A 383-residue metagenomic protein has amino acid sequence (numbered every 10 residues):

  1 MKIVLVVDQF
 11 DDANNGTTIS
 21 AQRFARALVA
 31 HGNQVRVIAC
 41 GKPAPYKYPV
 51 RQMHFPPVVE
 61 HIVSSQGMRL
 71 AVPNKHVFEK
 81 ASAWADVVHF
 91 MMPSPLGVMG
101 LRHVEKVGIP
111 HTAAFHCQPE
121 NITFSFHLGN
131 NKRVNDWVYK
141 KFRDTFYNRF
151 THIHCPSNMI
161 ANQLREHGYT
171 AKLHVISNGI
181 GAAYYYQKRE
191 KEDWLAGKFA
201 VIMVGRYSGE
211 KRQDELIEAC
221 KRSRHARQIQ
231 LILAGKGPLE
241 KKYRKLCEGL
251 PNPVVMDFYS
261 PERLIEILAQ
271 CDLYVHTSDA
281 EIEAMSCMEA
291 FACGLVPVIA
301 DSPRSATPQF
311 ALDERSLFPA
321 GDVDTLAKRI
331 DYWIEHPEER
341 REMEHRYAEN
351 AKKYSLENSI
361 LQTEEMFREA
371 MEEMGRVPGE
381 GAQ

Functional and structural regions predicted by a protein language model:
G41, M159, G179: Carbohydrate-associated surface elements
P93, D279: Aromatic "clamp/platform" in nucleotide-sugar-dependent glycosyltransferases that forms part of the donor/acceptor
K106, V134-H152, H167: Membrane-proximal helix-turn-helix segments that form the acceptor-binding/catalytic region of lipid-linked
I180-G197: Acidic anion/phosphate-binding donor-loop and adjacent secondary structure in glycosyltransferase catalytic cores
D193-K221, I232: Conserved donor-binding/catalytic core segment of Leloir-type glycosyltransferases
K241-Y259: Nucleotide-activated donor-binding/catalytic signature segment of Leloir-type glycosyltransferases, i.e., the conserved
V296-D301: Short hydrophobic beta-strand element within catalytic cores of glycosyltransferases and related nucleotide-activated
S302, L312-V323, Y332-P337: Conserved acidic donor-binding segment of nucleotide-sugar-dependent glycosyltransferases
